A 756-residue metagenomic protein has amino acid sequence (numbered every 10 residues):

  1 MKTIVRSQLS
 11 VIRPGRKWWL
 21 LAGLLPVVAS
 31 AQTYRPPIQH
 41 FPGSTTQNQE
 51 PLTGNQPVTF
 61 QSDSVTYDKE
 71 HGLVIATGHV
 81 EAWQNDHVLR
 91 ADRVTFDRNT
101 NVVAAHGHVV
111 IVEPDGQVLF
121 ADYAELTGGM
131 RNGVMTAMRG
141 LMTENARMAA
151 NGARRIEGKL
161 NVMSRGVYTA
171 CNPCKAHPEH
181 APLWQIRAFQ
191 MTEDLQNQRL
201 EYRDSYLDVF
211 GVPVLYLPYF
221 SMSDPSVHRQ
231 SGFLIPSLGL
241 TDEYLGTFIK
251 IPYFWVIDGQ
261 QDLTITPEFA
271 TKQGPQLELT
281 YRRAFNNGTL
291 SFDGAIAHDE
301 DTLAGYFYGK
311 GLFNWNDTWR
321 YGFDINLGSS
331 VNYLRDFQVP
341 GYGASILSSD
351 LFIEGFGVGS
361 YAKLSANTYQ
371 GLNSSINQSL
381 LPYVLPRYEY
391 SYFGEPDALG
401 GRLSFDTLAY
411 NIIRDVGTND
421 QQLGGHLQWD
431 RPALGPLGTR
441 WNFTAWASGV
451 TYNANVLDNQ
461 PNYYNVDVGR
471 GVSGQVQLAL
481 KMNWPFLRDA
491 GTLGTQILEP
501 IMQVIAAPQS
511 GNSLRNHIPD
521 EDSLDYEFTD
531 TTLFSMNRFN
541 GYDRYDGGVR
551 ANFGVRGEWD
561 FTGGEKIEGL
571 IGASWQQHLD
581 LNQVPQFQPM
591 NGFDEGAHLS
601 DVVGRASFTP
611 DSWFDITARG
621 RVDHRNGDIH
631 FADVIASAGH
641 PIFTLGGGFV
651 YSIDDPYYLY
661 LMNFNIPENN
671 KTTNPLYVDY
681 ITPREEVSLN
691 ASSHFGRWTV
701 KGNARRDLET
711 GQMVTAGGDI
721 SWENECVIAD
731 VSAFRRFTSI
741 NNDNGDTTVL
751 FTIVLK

Functional and structural regions predicted by a protein language model:
T3-W18, A22-L25, S44-T53: Short, basic, low-complexity termini and linkers enriched in Ser/Thr/Gly/Pro that act as targeting/leader peptides
K17, Y34-R35, Y216, R282: Extracellular and secretory-pathway beta-repeat/beta-biased strand scaffolds
G23, V80, F443: Short coil/turn motifs at helix boundaries and re-entrant loops, enriched in small/polar and proline residues
V27-A31: Sec/Tat signal peptide C-region and signal peptidase I cleavage site
Q32-R165, Q185-A188, T192-L200, I265: N-terminal amphipathic/hydrophobic interface segments
Y123-V134, G140-I186, T192-K756: Outer-membrane beta-barrel proteins and related beta-barrel translocases across Gram-negative bacteria
